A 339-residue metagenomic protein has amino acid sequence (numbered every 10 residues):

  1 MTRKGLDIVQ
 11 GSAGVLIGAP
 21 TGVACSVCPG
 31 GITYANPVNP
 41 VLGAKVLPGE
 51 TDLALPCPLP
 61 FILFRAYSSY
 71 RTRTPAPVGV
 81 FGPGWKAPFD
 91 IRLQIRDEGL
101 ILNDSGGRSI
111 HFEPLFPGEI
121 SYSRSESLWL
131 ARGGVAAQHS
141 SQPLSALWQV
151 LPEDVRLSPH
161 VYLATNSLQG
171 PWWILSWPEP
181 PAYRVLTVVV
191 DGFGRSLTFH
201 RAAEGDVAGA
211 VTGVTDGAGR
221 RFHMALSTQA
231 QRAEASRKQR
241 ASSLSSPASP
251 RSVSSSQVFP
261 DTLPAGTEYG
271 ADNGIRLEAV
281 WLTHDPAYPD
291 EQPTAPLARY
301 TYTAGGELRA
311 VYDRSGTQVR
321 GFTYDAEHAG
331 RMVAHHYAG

Functional and structural regions predicted by a protein language model:
M1-T72: Intrinsically disordered, low-complexity segments enriched in small residues
G5-I17, F81-P83, E98-G339: Extended charged/polar low-complexity repeat regions
Y34, V41-G43, I91-R92, R132 (+1 more regions): Nucleotide/phosphate-binding site architecture used for ATP/NTP-dependent chemistry
K45-E50, K86-P88, Q94-E98: Short alpha-helical segments and helix-capping/turn motifs at coil-helix boundaries
L55-P56, L93-I95, S105: A structured, charge-rich N-terminal accessory region that forms the first stable segment of a protein and links
R65-A66, K86-D90, S123: N-terminal targeting and processing segments
T72-K86: Short, polar loop/linker segments at the starts of domains and inter-domain junctions
